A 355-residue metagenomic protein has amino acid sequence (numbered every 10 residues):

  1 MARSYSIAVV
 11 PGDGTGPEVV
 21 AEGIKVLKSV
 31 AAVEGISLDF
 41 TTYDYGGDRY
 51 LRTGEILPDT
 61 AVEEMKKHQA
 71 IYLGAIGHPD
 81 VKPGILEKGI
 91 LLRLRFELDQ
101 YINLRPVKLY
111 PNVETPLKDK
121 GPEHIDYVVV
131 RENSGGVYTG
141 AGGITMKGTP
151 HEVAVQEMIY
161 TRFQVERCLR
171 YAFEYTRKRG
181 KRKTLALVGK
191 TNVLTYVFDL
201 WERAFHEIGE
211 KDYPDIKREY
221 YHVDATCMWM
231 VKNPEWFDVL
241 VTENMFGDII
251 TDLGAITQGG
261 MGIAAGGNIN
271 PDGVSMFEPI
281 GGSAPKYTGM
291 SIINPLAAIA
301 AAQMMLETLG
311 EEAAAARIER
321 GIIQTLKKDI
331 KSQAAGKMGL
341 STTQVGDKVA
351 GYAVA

Functional and structural regions predicted by a protein language model:
A8-K25, S29-A31, T149-D224: Glycine-rich phosphate/diphosphate-binding loop of Rossmann-like nucleotide-binding domains
D13-G16, Q69, V130, A172 (+4 more regions): Buried hydrophobic positions in well-ordered alpha/beta secondary-structure cores of metabolic enzymes
G23, L27, F205, A298-L306 (+1 more regions): Buried hydrophobic packing segments
V33-D59, M230: N-terminal beta-loop-helix "entrance" segment that forms/cooperates in small-molecule cofactor or anionic ligand
Y50, M230-D329: Glycine-rich phosphate/nucleotide-binding loop
L51-V155, M245: N-terminal glycine-rich phosphate/adenylate-binding segment common to multiple enzyme folds
N112, Y221-M228: Short acidic loop-to-helix transition motifs that present clustered carboxylates
G140-K181, L185, T191-V193, E312 (+2 more regions): Glycine-rich phosphate/pyrophosphate-binding loop and the adjoining helix
